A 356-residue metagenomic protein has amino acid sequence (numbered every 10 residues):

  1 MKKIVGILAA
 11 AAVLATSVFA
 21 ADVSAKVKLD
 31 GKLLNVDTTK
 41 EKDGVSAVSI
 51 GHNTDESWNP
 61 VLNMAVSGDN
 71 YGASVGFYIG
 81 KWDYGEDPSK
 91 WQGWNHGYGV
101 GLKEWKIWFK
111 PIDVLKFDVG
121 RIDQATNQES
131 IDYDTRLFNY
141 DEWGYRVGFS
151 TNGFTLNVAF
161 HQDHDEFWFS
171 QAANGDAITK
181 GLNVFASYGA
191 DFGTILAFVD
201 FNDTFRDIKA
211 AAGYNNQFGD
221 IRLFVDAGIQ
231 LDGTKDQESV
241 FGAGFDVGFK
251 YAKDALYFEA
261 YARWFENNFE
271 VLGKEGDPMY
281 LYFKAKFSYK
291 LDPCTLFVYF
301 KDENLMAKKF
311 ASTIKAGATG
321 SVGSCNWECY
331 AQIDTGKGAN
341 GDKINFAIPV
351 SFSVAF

Functional and structural regions predicted by a protein language model:
M1-S24: Cleavable N-terminal export/targeting peptides
A20-K42, F117: Transmembrane beta-strand segments of Gram-negative outer membrane beta-barrel proteins
V23-S24, N53-E166, L182-N183, S187-A190 (+1 more regions): Outer membrane beta-barrel
K32-E41, Y78-Q92, I122-D134, H161-A177 (+6 more regions): Sequence/structural signature of outer-membrane beta-barrel proteins
V48-P60, Y98-W105, N139-Y145, S150-N152 (+7 more regions): Residues that define the transmembrane beta-barrel architecture of outer-membrane proteins
S67-N70, P111-D113, S150-T155, Y188-F192 (+5 more regions): Outer-membrane beta-barrel strand-turn architecture
S187-L196, D200-K308: Detector for outer-membrane/organellar transmembrane beta-barrel domains, recognizing the amphipathic beta-strand
V322, K343-F356: Outer-membrane beta-barrel "beta-signal"
